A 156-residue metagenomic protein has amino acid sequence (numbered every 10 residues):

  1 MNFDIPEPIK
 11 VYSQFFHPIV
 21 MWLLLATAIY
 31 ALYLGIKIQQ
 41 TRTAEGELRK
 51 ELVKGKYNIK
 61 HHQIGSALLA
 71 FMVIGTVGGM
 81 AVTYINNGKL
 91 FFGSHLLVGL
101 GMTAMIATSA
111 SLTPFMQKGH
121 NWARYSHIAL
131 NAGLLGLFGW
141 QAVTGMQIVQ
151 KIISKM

Functional and structural regions predicted by a protein language model:
M1-M156: Membrane-embedded alpha-helical bundles that constitute the cytochrome b-like, heme-associated redox core of multi-pass
